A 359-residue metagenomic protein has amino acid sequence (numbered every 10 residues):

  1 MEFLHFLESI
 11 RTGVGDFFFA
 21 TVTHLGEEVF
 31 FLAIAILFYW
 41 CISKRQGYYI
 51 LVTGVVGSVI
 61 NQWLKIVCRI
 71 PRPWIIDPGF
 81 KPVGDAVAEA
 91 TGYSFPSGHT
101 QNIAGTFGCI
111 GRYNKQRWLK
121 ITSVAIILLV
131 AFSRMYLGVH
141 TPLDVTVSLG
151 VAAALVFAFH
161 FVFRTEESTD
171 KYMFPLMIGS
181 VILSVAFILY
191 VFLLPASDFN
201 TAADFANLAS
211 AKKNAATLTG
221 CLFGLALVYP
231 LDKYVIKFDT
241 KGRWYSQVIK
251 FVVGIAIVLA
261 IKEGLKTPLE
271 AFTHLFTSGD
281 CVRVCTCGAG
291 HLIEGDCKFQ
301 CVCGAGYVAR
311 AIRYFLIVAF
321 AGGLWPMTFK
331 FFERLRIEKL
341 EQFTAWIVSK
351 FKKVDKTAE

Functional and structural regions predicted by a protein language model:
M1-F30, N61-G92, A202-A216, Y245 (+2 more regions): N-terminal transmembrane-helix/juxtamembrane module of multi-pass inner/ER membrane proteins
E2-I10, E28, G54-S58, G98-C109: Short charge-dense sequence patches
F18-F19, I34-A35, Y48, S58 (+4 more regions): Membrane-embedded catalytic cores of phosphoryl/pyrophosphoryl-handling enzymes
T23-I42, H99: Hydrophobic alpha-helical transmembrane segments
F38-S58: Interfacial segments of alpha-helical transmembrane regions
V52-R69, K115: Active-site-proximal helix-loop elements at catalytic-domain edges
